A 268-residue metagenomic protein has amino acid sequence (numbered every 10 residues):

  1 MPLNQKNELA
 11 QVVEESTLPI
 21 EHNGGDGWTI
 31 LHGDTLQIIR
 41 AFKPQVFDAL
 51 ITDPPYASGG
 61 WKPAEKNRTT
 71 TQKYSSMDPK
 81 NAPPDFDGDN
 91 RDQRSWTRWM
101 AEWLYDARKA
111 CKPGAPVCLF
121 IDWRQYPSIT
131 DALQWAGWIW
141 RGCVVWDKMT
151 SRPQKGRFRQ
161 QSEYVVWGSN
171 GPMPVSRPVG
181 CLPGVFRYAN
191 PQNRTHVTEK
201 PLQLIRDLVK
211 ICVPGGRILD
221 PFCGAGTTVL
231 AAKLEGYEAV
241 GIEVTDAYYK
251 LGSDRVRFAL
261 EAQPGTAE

Functional and structural regions predicted by a protein language model:
M1-N7, Q11, E15-Y249: Core catalytic lobe of class I
L133, V256, L260: Conserved hydrophobic residues forming the short capping helix/wall of the S-adenosyl-L-methionine
I205, G241-I242, E261-E268: Asp-based, Mg2+/Mn2+-dependent phosphohydrolase catalytic module
G252-S253: Conserved SAM-binding loop
